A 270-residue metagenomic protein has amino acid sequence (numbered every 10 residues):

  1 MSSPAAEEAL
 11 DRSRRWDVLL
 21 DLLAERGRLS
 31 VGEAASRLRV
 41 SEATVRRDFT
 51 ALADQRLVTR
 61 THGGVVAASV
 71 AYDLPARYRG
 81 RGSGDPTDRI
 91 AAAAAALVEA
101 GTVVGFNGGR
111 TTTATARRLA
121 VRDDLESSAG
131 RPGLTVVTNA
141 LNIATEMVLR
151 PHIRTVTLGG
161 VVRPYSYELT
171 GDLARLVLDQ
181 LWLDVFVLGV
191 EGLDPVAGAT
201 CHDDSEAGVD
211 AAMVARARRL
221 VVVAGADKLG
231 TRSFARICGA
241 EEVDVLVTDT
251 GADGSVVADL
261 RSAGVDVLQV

Functional and structural regions predicted by a protein language model:
M1-A34, R39-A43, D54, L141-V270: Conserved phosphate- and dinucleotide-binding cores of soluble alpha/beta proteins, encompassing both enzyme active
S2-G109, A116-V136, L149-H152: HTH-adjacent hinge/linker in prokaryotic transcriptional regulators
G109-R110, A226: Active-site metal-binding loops of divalent metal-dependent hydrolases
T111-D124, A197-G208: Short Gly/Thr/Asp-enriched flexible loops that form oxyanion-binding sites at enzyme active sites
